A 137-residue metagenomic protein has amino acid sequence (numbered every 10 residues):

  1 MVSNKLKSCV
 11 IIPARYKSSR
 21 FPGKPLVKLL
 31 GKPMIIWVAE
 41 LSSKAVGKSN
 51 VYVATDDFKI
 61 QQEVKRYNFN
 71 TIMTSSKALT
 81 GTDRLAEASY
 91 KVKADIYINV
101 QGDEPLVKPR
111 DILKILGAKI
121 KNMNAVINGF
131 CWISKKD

Functional and structural regions predicted by a protein language model:
N4-A54: N-terminal glycine-rich phosphate-binding loop and ensuing alpha1 helix
S8, S49, D95, N124-A125: Conserved acidic residues
P13, N99-Q101, G129-W132: Short beta-strand segments
L30, S75, F130-C131: Residues at the C-termini of beta-strands that transition into short coil/loop
V46, V92-K93, K119-M123: A structural signal for short coil/turn segments at secondary-structure junctions
Y52, F58-G117: Short phosphate-binding loop-to-helix
P109-D137: Conserved donor-nucleotide/metal-binding helix-loop-beta segment in metal-dependent transferases, i.e., the alpha-helix
